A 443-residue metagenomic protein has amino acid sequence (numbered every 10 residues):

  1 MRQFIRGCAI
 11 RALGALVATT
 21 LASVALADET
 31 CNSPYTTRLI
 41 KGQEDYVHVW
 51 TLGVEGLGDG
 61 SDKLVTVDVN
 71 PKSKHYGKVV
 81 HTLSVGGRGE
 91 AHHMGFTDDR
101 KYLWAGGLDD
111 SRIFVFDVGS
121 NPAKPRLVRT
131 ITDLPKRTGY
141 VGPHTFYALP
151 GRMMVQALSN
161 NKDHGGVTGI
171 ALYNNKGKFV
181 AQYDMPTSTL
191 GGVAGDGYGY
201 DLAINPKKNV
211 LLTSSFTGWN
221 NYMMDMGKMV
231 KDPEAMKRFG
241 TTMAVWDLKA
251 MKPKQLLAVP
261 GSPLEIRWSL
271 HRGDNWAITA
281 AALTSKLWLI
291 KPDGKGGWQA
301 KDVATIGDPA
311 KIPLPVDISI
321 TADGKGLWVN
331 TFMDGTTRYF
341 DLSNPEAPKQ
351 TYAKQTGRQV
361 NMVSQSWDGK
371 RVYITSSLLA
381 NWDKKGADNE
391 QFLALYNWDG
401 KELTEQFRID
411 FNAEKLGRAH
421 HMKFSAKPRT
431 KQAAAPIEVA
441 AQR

Functional and structural regions predicted by a protein language model:
C31-R38, D59, G86-D98, P135-G151 (+5 more regions): Beta-rich, blade/repeat-based domains predominating in secreted/periplasmic proteins but also intracellular
T36, G42-D59, V155-V167, S214-R238 (+1 more regions): Short, conserved, GDST-rich strand-edge loop motifs in beta-rich repeat architectures
D62-V69, V167-G177, V230-K249, D388-G400: Beta-propeller blade signature
V67-H75, V115-P125, L172-K178, L248-A250 (+3 more regions): Short loop/turn segments immediately following beta-strands, especially the blade-tip and inter-blade linker loops
Y76-A148: Blade-loop segments of beta-propeller domains
V79-V85, R126-K136, F179-G192, K252-L257 (+3 more regions): A short beta-strand motif characteristic of beta-propeller blades
T97, G192-N344: Beta-propeller domains
V118-P206: Asp-box/WD-like beta-propeller blade repeats and closely related beta-sheet repeat scaffolds
